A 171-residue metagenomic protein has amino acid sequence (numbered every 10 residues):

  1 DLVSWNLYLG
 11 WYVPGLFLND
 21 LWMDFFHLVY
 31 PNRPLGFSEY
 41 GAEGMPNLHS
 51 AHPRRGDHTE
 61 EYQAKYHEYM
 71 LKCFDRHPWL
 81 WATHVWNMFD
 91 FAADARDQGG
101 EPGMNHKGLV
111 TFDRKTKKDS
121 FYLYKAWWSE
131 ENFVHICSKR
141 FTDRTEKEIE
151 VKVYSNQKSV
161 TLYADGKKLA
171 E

Functional and structural regions predicted by a protein language model:
D1-E171: Extended substrate-binding grooves/exosites of carbohydrate-active enzymes
